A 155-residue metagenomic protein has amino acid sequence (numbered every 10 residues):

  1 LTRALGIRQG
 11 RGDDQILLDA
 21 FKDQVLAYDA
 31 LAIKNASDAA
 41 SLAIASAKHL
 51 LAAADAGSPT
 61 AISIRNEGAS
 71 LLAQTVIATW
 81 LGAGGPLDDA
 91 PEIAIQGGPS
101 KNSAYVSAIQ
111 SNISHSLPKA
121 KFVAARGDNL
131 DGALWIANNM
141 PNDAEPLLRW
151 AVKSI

Functional and structural regions predicted by a protein language model:
L1-I155: ATP-binding/phosphotransfer module of carbohydrate and carboxylate kinases, centering on a glycine-rich
